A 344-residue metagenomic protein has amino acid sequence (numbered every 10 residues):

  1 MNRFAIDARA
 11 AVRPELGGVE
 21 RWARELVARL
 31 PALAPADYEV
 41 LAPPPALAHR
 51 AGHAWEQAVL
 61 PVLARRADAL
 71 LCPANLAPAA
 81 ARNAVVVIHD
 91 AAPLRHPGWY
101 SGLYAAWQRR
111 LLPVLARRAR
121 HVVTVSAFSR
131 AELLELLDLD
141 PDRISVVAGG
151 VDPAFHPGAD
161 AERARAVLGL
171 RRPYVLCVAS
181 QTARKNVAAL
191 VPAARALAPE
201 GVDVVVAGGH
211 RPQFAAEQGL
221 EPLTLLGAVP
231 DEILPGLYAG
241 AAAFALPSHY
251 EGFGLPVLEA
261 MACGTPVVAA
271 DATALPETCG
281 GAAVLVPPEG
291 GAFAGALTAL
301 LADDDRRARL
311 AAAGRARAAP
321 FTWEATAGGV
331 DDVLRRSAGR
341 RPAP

Functional and structural regions predicted by a protein language model:
M1-P344: Carbohydrate transferase catalytic cores enriched for Leloir-type hexosyltransferases
